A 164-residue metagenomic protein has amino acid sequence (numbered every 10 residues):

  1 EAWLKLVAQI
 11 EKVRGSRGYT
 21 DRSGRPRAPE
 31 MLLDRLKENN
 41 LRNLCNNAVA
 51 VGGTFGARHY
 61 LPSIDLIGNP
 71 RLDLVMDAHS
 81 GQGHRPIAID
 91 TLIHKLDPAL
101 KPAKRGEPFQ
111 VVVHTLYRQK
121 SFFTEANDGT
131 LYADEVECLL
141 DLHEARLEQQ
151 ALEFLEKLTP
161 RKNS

Functional and structural regions predicted by a protein language model:
W3-T115: Short gly/ser-rich loop at a beta-strand->alpha-helix junction or flexible surface loop bordering the NTP-binding
H79-S164: C-terminal regulatory/effector modules of DNA-binding transcriptional regulators
